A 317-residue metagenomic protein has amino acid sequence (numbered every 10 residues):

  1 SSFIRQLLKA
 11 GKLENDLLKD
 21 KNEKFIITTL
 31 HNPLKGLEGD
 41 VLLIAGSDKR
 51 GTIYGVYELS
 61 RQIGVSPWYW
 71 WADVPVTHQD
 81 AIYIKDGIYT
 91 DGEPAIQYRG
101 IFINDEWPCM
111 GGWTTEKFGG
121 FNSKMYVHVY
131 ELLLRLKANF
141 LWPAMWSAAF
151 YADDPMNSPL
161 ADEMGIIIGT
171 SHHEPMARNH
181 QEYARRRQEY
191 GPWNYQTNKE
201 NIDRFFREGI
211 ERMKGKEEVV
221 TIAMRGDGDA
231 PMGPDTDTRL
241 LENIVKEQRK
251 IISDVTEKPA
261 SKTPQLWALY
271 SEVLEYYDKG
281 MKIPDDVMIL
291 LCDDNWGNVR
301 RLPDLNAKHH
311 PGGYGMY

Functional and structural regions predicted by a protein language model:
S1, K49-R50, E106-P108, S147 (+4 more regions): Short, glycine-/Ser/Thr-/acidic-enriched flexible segments
S1-E93: Contiguous, structured surface segment used for ligand recognition
L43-G46, N104-S123, A138-A148, Y183-I202 (+2 more regions): The substrate-binding groove and active-site-proximal loops of carbohydrate-active enzymes, especially glycoside
T52-G55, M110-G112, P143, Y151 (+4 more regions): Short helix/loop capping segments that flank catalytic or ligand/cofactor-binding pockets
S66-G119, K124-A144, G312-G315: An acidic-aromatic substrate-binding cleft motif
P75-Y83, A152-P155, L160-E163, Y190-G313: Gly/Pro-rich turn-and-neighbor structural signature
R99-I103, L134, F140-P143, I168-S171 (+4 more regions): Hydrophobic faces of well-ordered beta-strands that scaffold small-molecule active sites in alpha/beta enzyme cores
S147-M176: Aromatic-lined substrate-binding rim segments of carbohydrate-active enzymes
